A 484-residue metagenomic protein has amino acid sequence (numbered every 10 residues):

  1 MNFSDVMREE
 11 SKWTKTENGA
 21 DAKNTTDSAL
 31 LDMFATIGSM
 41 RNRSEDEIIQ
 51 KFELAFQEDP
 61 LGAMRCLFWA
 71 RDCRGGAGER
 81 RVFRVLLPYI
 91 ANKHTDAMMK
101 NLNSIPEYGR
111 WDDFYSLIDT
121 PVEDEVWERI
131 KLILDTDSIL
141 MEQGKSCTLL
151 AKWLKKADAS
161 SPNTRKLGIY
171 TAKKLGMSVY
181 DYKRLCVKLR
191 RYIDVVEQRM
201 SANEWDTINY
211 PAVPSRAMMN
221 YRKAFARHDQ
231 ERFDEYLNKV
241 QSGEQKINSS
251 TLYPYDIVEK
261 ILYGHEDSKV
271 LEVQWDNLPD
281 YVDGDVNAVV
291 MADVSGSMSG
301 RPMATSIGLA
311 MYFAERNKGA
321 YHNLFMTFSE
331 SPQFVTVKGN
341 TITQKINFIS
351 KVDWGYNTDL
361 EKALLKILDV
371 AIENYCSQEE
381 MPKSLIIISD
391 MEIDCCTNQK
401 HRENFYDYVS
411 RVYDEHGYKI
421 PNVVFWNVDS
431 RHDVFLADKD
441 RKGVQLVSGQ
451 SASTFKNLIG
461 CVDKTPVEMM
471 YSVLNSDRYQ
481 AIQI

Functional and structural regions predicted by a protein language model:
M1-T305, E315-I484: Long lumenal/extracellular ectodomains of secretory and single-pass membrane proteins
